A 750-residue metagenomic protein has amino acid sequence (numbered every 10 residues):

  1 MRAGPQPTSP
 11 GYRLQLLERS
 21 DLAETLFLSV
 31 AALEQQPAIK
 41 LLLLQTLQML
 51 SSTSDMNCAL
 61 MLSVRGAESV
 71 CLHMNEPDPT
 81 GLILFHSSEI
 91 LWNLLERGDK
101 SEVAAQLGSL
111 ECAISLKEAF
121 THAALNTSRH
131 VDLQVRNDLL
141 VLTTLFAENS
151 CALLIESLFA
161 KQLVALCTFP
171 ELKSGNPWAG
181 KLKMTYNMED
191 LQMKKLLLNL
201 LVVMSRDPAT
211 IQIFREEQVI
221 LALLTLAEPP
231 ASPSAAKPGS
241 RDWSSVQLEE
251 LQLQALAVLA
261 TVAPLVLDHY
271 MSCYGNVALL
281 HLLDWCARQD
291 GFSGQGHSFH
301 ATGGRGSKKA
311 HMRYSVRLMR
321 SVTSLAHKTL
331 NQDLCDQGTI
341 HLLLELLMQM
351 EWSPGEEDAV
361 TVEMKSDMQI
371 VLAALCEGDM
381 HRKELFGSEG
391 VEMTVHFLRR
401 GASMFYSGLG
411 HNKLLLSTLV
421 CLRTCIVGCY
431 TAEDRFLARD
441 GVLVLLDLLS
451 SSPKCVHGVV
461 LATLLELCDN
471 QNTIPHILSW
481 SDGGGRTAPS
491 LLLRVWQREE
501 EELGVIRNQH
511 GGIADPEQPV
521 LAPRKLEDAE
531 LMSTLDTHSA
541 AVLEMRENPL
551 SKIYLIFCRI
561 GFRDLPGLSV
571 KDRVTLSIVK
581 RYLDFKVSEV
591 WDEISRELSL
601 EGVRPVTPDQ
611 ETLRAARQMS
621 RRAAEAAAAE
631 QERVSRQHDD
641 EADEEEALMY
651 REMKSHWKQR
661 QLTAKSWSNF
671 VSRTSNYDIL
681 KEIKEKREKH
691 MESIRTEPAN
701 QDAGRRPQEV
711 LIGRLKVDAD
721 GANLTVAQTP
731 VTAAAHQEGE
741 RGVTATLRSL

Functional and structural regions predicted by a protein language model:
M1-D138, T144-K195, V203-T225, P233-L251 (+16 more regions): Elongated alpha-helical scaffolds that mediate protein-protein interactions in large eukaryotic proteins, primarily
M1-L14, L22, V30, Q36 (+13 more regions): Intrinsically disordered, low-complexity regulatory regions of large eukaryotic scaffold/signaling proteins
N75, D284, M348, R399 (+3 more regions): Extended cytosolic coiled-coil "rod" domains of large eukaryotic scaffolding/tethering proteins
A438-G441, P453: Long, charge-rich alpha-helical coiled-coil rod domains of large scaffolding/tethering proteins
L448-S451, C455, V460: Compact beta-rich and alpha/beta scaffold cores in large eukaryotic transport/transcription complexes and associated
